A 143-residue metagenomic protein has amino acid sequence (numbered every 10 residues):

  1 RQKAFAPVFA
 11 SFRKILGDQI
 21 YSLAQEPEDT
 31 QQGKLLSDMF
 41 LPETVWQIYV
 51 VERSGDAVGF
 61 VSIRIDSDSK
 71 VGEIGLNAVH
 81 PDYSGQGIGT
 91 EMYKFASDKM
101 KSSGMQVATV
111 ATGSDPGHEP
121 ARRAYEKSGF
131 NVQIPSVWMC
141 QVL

Functional and structural regions predicted by a protein language model:
Q2-G75, H80, K99, Q133: Acetyl-CoA-dependent GNAT
K3, K34-L35, E91, F95 (+1 more regions): Alpha-helical elements of Rossmann-like donor-binding domains used by nucleotide-donor carbohydrate transfer enzymes
V79, G85-D98, R123, K127: Conserved acetyl-CoA-binding loop-helix of GNAT-fold acetyltransferases
S84, T109-A121, C140-L143: Conserved beta-strand-loop-alpha-helix junction that forms the acyl-donor binding cleft
I88, M105, F130: Short phosphate-binding/catalytic loops that engage adenosine nucleotides
M100-S114, S136: Conserved GNAT acetyl-CoA-binding A-motif
Y125-P135: Conserved acetyl-CoA-binding loop of GNAT-fold acetyltransferases
